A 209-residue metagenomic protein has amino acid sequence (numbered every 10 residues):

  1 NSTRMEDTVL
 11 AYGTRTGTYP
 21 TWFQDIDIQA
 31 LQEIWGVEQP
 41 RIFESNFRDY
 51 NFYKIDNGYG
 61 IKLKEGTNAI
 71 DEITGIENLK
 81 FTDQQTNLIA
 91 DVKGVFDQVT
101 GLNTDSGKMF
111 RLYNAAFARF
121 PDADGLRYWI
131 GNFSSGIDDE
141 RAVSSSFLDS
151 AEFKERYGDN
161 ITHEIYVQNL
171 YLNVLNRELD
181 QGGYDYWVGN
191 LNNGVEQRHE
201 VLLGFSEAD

Functional and structural regions predicted by a protein language model:
N1-W35, P40-V92, T100-G101, H163-N169 (+1 more regions): Acidic, glycine-rich low-complexity repeat segments characteristic of large secreted/surface-exposed proteins
T8, I28, Q32, E77-D209: Substrate/cofactor-recognition hotspot
